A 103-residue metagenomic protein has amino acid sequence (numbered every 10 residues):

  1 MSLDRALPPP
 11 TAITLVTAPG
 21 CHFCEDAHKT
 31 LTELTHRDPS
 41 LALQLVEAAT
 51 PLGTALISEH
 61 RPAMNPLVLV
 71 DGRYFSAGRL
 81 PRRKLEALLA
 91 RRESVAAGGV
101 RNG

Functional and structural regions predicted by a protein language model:
S2-R37: Local sequence-structure signature of Cys/Sec-based thiol-disulfide redox active-site neighborhoods
H22-F23, A49, S76: Glycine-/small-residue-rich active-site loops that bind phosphorylated ligands and cofactors
E25-K29, A55, L80: Generic recognition of short, well-ordered alpha-helical segments
P39-G53: Thiol-based oxidoreductase modules, predominantly thioredoxin-like and allied folds used for disulfide exchange
E59-L69: Structural micro-motif
L69-G103: Non-catalytic, surface beta->alpha helical segment in thiol-disulfide oxidoreductase systems
